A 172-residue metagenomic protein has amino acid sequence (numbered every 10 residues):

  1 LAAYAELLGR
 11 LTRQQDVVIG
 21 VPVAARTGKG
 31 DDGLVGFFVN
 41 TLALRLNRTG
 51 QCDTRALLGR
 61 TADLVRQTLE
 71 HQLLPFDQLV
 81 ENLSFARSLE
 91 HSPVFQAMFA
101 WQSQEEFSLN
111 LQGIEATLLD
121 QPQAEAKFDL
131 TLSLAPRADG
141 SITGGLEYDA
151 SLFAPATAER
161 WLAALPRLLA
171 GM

Functional and structural regions predicted by a protein language model:
L1-E159, L168-A170: Adenylate-forming
